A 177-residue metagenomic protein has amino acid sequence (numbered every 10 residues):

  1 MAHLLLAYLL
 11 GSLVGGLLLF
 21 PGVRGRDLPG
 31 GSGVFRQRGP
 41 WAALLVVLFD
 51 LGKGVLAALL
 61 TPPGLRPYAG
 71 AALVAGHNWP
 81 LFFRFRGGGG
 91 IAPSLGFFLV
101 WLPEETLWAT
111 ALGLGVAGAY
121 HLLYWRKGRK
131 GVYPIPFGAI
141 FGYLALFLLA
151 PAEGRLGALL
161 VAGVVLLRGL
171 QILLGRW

Functional and structural regions predicted by a protein language model:
M1-V23, Q171: N-terminal signal-anchor transmembrane alpha helix
H3, A7, S12, F49 (+6 more regions): Alpha-helical transmembrane segments in multi-pass membrane proteins
G16-P21, V74-R86, A117-R129, G169-W177: C-terminal ends of transmembrane helices
L18-A43, G87-G88, W177: Cytosolic, membrane-interface loops and tails of multi-pass inner-membrane proteins
R24-G33, L81-L95, R126-G138: Short, non-helical or kinked segments that cap or interrupt transmembrane helices
V34, A43-V46, G54-T61, F83-R84 (+1 more regions): Generic transmembrane alpha-helix signature in multi-pass membrane proteins, especially transporters/channels
F35-R38, T61-P62, I91-Y124, L144-L149: Interfacial segments of multi-pass membrane proteins
T106-L112, K130-I140, L149-V165: Loop-to-transmembrane alpha-helix initiation sites
